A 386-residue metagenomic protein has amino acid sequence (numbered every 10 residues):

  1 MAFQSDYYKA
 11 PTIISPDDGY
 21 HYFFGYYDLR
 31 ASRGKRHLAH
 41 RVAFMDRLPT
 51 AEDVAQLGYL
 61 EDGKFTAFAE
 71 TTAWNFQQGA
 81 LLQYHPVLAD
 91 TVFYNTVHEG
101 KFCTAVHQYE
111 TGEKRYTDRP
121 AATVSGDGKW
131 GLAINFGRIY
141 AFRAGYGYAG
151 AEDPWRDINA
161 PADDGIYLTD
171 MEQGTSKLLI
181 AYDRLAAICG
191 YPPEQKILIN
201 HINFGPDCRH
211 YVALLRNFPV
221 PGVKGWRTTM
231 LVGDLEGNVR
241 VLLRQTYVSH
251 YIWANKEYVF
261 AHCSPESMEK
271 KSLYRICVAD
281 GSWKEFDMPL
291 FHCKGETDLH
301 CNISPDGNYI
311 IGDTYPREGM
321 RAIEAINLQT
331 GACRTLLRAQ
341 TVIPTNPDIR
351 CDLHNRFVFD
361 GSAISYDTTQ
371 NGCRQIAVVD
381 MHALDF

Functional and structural regions predicted by a protein language model:
P11-A55, I202: Beta-strand-rich domains and repeat architectures in extracellular enzymes and scaffolds, especially beta-propellers
T12-Y20, F68-F76, S176-Q195, F286-K294 (+1 more regions): Surface-exposed loop and turn segments in beta-propeller and other repeat-based domains that flank or scaffold
F24-Y27, F44, T50-F102: Blade-loop segments of beta-propeller domains
D28-H37, W74-V92, T96-H98, A122-W130 (+5 more regions): Blade-terminus and WD-like Trp-Asp/Gly-His loop motifs, strongest in beta-propeller folds
H40-D53, I134-D163, A213-W226, S264-S267 (+1 more regions): Short, conserved, GDST-rich strand-edge loop motifs in beta-rich repeat architectures
A73-A89, F93-G165, L179-E194: Asp-box/WD-like beta-propeller blade repeats and closely related beta-sheet repeat scaffolds
L243-S249, D287-N302, A332-R356: Conserved blade-ending motifs and adjacent loop-strand segments that build the rim/top face of beta-propeller domains
M268-K271, P289-A332: Loop/turn-rich, solvent-exposed surfaces of beta-rich toroidal or solenoidal domains
